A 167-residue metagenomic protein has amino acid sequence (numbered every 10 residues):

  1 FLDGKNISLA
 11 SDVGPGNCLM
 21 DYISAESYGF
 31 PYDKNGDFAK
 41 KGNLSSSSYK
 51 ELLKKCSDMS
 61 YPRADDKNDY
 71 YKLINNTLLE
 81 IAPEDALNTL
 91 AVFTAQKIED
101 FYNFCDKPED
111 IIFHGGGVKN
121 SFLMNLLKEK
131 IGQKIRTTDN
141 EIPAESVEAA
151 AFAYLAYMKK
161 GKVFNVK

Functional and structural regions predicted by a protein language model:
F1-F38: Glycine-rich phosphate-binding loop of actin/hexokinase-like ATP-binding domains
L9-V13, G132-D139: Short hydrophobic/aromatic-enriched beta-strand-loop microsegments
D21, V92, D139-K167: Glycine-rich phosphate-binding/hydrolytic loop that grips phosphoryl groups
Y22, E26, K97, F101 (+2 more regions): Active-site catalytic microenvironments for nucleophilic, acid-base chemistry
Y22, E26, S47, E51-K55 (+1 more regions): Alpha-helical scaffold segments in soluble metabolic enzymes
S27-Y32, Y102-C105, Y157-V166: Short helix-capping/linker segments at secondary-structure and domain boundaries
F30-D110, N120-Q133: A contiguous, well-structured pocket-lining segment that forms one wall/lid of small-molecule binding clefts in soluble
D110-K119, A149: Glycine-rich beta-strand-to-loop/alpha-helix junction loops that act as flexible
